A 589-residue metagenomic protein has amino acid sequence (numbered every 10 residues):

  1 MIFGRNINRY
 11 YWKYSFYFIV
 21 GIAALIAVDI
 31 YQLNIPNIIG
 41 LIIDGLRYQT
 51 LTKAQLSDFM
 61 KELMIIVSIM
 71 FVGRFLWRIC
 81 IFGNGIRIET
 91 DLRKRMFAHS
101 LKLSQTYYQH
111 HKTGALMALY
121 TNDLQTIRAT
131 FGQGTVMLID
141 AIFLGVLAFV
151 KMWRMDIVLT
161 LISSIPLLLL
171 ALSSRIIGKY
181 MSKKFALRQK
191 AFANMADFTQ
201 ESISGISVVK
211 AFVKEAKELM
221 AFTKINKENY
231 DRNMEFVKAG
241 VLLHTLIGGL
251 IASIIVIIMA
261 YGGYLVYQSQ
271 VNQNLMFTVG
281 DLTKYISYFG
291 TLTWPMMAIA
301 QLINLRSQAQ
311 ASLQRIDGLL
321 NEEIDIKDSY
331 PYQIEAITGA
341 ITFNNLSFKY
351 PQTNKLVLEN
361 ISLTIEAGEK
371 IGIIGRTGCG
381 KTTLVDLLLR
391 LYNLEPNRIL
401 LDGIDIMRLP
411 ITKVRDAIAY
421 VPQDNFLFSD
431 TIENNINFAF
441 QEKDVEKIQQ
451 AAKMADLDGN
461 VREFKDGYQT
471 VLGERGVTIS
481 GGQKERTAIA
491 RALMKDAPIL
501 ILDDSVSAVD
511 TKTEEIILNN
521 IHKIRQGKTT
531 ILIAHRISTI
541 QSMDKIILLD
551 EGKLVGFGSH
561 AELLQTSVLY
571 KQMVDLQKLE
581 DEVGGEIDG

Functional and structural regions predicted by a protein language model:
M1-Q32, R47-E62, W77-I81, G85 (+11 more regions): Membrane-integrated ABC transporters
F16-I38, F59, L63, R78-F82 (+5 more regions): Alpha-helical segments in transporter systems
F18-L76, W153-V158, S269-V279: Transmembrane helix-loop-helix hairpins at lipid-water interfaces of multipass membrane proteins, especially the type-1
A23-A24, Y31-G40, D44, I66-T113 (+10 more regions): Juxtamembrane helix-loop junctions of ABC transporter transmembrane domains
T50-T52, K151-I165, A239-Q314, L319: Helix-loop-helix
S100, F222, I316, F343-N345: Conserved catalytic Walker-motif region of ABC-type ATPase nucleotide-binding domains
Q105-T106, L124-F131, T135, Y180-E201 (+5 more regions): An intracellular "coupling" helix at the cytosolic face of ABC transporter transmembrane type-1 domains
E335-G589: ABC-type nucleotide-binding domain
